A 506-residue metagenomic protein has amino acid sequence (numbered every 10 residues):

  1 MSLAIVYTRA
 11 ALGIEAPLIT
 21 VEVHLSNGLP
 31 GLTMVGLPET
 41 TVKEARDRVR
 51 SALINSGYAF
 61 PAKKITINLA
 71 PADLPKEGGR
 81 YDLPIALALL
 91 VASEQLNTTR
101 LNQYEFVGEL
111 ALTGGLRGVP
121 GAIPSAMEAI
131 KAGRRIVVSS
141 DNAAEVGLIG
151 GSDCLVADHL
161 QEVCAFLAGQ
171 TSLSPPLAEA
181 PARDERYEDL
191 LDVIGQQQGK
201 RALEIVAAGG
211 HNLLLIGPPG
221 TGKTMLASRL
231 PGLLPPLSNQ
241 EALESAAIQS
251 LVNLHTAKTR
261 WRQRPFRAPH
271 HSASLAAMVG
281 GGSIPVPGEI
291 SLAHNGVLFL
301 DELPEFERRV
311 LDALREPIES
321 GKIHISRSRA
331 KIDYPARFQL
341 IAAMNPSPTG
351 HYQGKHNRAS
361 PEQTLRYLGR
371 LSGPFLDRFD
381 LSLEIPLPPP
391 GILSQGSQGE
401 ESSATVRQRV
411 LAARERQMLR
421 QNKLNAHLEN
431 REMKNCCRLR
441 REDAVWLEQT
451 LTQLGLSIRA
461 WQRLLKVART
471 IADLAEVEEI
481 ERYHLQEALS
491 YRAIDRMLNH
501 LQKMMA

Functional and structural regions predicted by a protein language model:
M1-L214, P218-T224, W261, S326 (+1 more regions): Peripheral, non-AAA+ core regions of ATP-driven protein-machinery
T41-R46, P61, N68-G78, I284-P285 (+2 more regions): Basic, amphipathic alpha-helical bundle interface domains used for macromolecular binding and assembly
F60-K63, R100-L101, K131, G150-G151 (+7 more regions): Short loop/turn elements that form and flank the Walker-type P-loop nucleotide-binding site in RecA-like NTPase cores
A168-I205, G209, L237-I290: P-loop NTPase nucleotide-binding/switch module
L214-H255, S320: Walker A/P-loop
G217, G280, E302: The Walker A (P-loop) glycine that initiates the GxxxxGKT/S ATP-binding motif of P-loop NTPases
N295, D301-L303, A313: Walker B catalytic acidic pair
